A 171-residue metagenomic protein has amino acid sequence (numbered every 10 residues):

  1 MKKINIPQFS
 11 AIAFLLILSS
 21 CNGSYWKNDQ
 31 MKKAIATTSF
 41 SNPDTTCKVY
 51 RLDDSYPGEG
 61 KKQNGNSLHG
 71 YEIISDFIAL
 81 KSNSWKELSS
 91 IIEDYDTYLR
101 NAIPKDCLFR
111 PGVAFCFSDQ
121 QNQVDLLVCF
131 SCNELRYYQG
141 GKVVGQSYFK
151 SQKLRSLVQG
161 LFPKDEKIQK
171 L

Functional and structural regions predicted by a protein language model:
M1-S10: Bacterial N-terminal signal peptides that target proteins for export
S10-L16: Hydrophobic helical h-region of N-terminal Sec-dependent signal peptides in bacterial secretory/periplasmic proteins
L18-S20: C-terminal motif of bacterial Sec signal peptides marking the signal peptidase cleavage site
N22-L171: Function-determining sites in protein domains
